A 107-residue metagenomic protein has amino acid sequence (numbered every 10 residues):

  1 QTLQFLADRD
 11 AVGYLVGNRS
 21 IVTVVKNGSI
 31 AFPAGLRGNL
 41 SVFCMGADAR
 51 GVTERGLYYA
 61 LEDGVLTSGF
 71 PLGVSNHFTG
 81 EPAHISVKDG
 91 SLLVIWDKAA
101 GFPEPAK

Functional and structural regions predicted by a protein language model:
Q1-A31: Anionic-ligand-binding alpha/beta catalytic cores of soluble enzymes and soluble regulatory domains that recognize
N18, V25-K107: Long, charged alpha-helical interface segments
